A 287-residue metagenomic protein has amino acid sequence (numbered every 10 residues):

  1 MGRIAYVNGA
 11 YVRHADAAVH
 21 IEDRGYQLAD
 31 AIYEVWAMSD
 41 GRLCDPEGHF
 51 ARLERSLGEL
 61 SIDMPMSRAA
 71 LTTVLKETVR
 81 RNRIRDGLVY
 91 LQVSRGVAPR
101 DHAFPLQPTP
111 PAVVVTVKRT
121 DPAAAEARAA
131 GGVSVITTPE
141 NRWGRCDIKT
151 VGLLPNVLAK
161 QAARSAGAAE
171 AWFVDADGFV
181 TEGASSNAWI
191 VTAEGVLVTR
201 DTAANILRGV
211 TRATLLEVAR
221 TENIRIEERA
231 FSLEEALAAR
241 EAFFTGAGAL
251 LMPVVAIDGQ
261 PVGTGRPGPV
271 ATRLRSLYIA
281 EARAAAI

Functional and structural regions predicted by a protein language model:
M1-W172, A176-F179, L207, L216-I287: Conserved alpha/beta cores of soluble small-molecule-handling proteins
W172, F179-T202, I206-R208: Glycine- and Gly-Pro-enriched alpha-helical subdomains that act as flexible, kink-prone "lid/hinge" or packing modules
T211-A213: Secondary-structure junction motif
